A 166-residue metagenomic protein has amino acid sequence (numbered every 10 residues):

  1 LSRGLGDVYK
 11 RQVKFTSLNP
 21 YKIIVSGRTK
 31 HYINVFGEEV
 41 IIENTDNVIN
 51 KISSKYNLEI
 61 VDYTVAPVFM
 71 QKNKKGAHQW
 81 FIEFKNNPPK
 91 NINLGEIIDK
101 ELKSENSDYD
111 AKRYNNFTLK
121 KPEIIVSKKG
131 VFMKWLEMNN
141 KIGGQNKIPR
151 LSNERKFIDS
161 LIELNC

Functional and structural regions predicted by a protein language model:
L1-Y9: Single conserved hydrophobic/aromatic residue that forms the stacking wall/gate of nucleotide- or nucleobase-binding
R3, S17, G27-T29, G37 (+3 more regions): Active-site proximal loops enriched in glycine and acidic residues that flank catalytic Cys/His/Asp and coordinate
R11, I49, I124: Residue-level signal for inorganic ion chemistry
V13-N47, P88-P89: Adenylate-forming
S17, N44, I52-I60, P88 (+1 more regions): Alpha-helix capping/termination and helix-coil
S54-K85, Y109-R113, E123: C-terminal boundary motif of the adenylate-forming
P88-K120: Conserved C-terminal helical docking segment of ANL/AMP-forming enzymes that engages the acyl-acceptor during
D108-L164: Conserved C-terminal "lid"/linker of ANL adenylate-forming enzymes
